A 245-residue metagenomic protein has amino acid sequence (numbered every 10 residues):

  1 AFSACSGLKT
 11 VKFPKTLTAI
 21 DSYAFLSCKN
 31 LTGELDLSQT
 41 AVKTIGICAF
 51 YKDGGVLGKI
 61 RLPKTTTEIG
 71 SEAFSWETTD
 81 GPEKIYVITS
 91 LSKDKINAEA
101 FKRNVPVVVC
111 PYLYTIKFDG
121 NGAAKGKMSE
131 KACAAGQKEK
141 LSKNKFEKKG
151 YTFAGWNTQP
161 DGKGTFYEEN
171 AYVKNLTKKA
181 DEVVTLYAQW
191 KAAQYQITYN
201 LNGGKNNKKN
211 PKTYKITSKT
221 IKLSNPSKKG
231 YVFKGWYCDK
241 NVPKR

Functional and structural regions predicted by a protein language model:
A1-S3, D21-L26, G46-A49, S71-A73: Consensus positions within tandem repeat domains that build extended binding/scaffold surfaces
S6-A19, K29-T44, G55-E68, T79-K95 (+3 more regions): Structural signature of tandem-repeat unit edges
K12, V108-R245: Secondary-structure capping and domain/repeat boundary segments
N30, K52-V56, W76-K84, S142-K143 (+1 more regions): Intrinsically disordered, low-complexity coil segments
K95-N97, R103: Extracellular disulfide-rich cysteine clusters
